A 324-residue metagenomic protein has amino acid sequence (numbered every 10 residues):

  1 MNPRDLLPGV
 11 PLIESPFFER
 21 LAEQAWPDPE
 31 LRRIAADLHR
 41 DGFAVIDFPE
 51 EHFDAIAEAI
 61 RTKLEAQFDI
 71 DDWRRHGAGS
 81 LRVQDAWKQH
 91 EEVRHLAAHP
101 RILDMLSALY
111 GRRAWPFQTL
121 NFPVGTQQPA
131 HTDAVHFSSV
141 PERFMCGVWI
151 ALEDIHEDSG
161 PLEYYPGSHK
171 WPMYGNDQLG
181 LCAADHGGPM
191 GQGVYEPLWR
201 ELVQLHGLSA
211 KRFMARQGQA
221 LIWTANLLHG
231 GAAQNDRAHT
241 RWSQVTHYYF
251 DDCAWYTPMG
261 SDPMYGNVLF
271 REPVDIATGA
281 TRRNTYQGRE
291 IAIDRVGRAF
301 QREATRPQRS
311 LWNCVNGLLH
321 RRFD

Functional and structural regions predicted by a protein language model:
M1-T132, H136-P141: Non-heme Fe(II)-dependent double-stranded beta-helix
N2-P16, R20-Q24, I70, Q178-G180 (+2 more regions): Non-heme Fe(II)/2-oxoglutarate
F18-E19, D158-L228: Double-stranded beta-helix
R112, V124-Q127, I155-E157, A220 (+2 more regions): Short, charged/polar surface micro-motifs in flexible loops or helix N-caps
N121, T132-A134, I150-D154, P166: Short, structured patches in soluble enzyme cores that scaffold and shape functional sites
V124, Y165-M173, H247-C253: Short edge-strand/loop segments of extracellular domains
D133-M145, L208-S209, A215, H239-R241: A short beta-loop-beta micro-motif enriched in histidine and acidic residues
V140-E157, M214-Q217, I222, H247-D251: Short, conserved beta-strand element in jelly-roll/cupin
